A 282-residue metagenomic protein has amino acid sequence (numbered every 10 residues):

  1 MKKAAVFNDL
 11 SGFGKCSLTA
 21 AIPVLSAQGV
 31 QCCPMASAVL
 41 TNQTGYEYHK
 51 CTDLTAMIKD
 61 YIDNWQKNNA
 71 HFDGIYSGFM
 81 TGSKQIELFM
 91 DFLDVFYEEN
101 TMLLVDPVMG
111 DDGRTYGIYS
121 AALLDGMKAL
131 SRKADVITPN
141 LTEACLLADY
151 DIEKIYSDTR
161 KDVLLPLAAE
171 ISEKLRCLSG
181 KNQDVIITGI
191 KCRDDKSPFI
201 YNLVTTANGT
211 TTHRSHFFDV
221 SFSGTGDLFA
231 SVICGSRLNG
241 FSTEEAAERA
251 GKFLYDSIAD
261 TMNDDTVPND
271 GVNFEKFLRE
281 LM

Functional and structural regions predicted by a protein language model:
M1-V105, M109-G117, P268, E275-L281: Conserved N-terminal subdomain of the carbohydrate kinase-like
F7, Q28, W65-N68, V95-F96 (+7 more regions): Change "in soluble alpha/beta enzymes" to "in soluble alpha/beta proteins
S11, A38-L40, T81, M109-D111 (+4 more regions): Glycine-rich beta-alpha junction loops
G12-F13, T210-G224: Short pre-catalytic strand/loop immediately N-terminal to key active-site residues, enriched for Gly-Thr
I118-T210, F241-E244: Conserved phosphate/ATP/ADP-binding segment of small-molecule kinases
V220-T243, R249: Short, small-residue alpha-helix embedded
E244-M282: Charged C-terminal helix
